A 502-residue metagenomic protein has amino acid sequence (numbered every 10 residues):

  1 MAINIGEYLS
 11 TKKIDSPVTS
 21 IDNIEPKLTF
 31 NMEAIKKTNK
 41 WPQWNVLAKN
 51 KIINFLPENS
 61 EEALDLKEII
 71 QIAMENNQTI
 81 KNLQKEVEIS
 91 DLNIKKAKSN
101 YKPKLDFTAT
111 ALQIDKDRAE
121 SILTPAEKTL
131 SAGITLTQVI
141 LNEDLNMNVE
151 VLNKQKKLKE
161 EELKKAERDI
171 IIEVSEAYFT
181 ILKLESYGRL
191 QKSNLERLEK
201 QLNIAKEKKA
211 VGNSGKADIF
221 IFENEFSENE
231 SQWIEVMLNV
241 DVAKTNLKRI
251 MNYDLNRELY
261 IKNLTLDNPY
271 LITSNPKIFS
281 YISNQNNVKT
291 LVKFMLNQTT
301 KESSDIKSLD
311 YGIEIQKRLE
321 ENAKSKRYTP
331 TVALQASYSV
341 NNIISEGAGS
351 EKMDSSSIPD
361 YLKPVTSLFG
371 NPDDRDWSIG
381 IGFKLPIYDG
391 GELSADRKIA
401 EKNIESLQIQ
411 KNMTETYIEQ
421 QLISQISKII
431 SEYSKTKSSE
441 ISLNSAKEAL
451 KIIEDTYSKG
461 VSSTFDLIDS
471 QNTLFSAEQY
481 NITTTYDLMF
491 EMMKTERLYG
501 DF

Functional and structural regions predicted by a protein language model:
M1-E62: Short hydrophobic alpha-helices and adjacent helix-cap/hinge residues
K37, T245-K262, K459, Y480-F502: Acidic, low-complexity, intrinsically disordered peripheral segments
N39, K209-N213, Y457-V461, L498: A short glycine-centered flexible hinge/capping loop motif at secondary-structure junctions
P57-I70, L291: Regulatory alphaC helix of protein kinase catalytic domains
I72-I140, Y253, N297-D389, Q420 (+1 more regions): A small-residue-enriched
N82-N100, M147-S193, K200-E207, N224 (+11 more regions): Extended amphipathic coiled-coil alpha-helical segments
D169-Q298, K428, E432, L474 (+1 more regions): Periplasmic alpha-helical coiled-coil/stalk elements that build and connect Gram-negative outer-membrane
G215-A217, Y457-I482: Short terminal targeting/anchoring segments
